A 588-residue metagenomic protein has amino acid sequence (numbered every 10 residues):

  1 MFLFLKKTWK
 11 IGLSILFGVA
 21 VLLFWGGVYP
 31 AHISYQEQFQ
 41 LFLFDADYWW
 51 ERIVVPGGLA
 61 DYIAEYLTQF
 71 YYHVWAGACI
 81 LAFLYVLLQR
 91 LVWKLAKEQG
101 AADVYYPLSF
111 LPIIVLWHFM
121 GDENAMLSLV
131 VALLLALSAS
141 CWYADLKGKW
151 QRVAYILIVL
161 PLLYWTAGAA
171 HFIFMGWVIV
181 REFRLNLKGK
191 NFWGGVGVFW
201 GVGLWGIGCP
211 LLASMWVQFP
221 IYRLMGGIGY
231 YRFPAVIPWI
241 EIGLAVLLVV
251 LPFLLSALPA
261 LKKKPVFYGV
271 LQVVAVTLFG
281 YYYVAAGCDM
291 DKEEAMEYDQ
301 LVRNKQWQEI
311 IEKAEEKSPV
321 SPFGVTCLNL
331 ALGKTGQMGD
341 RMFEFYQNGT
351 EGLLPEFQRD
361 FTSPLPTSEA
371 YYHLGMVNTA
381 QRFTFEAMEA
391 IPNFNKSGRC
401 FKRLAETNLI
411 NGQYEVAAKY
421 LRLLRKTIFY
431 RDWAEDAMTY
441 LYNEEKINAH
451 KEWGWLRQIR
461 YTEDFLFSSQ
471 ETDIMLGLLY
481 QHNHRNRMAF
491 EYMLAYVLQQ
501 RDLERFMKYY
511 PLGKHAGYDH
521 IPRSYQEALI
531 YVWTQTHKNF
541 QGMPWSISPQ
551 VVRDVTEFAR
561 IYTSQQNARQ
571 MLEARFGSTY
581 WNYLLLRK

Functional and structural regions predicted by a protein language model:
M1-F17, G100-Y105: N-terminal membrane topogenic signal
K10-S34, L204-P210, L278-Y281: Transmembrane signal-anchor helices characteristic of membrane glycosylation enzymes that use polyprenol
L23-L84: Membrane-interface coil-to-helix junctions
Y35-Q38, I53-G57, L81, A102-Q151 (+3 more regions): Membrane-interface micro-motifs in multi-pass membrane enzymes
Y106-F110, D145-P161, G189-W200: Short hydrophobic alpha-helices at membrane interfaces in multi-pass membrane enzymes
K190-A260: Membrane-embedded alpha-helical segments of integral membrane proteins
K263-D289: Internal/C-terminal transmembrane anchor helices
Y282-S469, G477-D502: Soluble catalytic regions of membrane-associated enzymes that act on cell-envelope and secretory-pathway components
